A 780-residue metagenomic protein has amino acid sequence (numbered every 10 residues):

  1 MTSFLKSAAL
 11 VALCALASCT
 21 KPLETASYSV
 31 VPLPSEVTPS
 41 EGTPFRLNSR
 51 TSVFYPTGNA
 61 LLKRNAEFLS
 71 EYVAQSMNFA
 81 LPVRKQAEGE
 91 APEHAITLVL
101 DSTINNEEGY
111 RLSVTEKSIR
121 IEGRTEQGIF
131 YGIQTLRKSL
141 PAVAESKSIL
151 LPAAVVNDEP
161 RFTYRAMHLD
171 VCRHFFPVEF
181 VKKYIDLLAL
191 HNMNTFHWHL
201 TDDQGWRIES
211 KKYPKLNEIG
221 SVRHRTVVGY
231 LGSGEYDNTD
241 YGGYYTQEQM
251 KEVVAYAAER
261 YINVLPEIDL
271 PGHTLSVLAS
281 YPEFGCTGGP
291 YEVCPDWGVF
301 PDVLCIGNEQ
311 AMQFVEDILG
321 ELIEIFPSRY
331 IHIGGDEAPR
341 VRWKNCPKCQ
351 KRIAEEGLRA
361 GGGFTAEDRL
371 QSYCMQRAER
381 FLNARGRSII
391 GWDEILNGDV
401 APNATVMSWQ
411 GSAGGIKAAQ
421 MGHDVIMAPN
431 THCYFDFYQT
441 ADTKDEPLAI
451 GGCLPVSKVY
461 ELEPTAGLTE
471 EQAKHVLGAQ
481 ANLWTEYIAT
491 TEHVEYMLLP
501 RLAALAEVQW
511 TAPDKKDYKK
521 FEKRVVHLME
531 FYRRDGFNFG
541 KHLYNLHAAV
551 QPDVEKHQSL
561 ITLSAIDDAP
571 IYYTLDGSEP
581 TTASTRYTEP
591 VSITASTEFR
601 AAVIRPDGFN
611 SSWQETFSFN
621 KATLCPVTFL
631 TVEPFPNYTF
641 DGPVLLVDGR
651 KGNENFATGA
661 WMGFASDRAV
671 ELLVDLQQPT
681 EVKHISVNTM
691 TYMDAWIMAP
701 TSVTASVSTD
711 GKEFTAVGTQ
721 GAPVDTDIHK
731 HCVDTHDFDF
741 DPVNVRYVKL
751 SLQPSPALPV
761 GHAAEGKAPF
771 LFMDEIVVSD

Functional and structural regions predicted by a protein language model:
M1-S27: Bacterial Sec-dependent N-terminal signal peptides
S7-A8, F54, A512, K516-L673 (+2 more regions): Short, compositionally stereotyped local motifs that mark structural "simplifiers"
C19-Y164, H493, Q509-F531, D535: Contiguous, structured surface segment used for ligand recognition
T103-Y330, R377, F381, Q480-T485: Feature activates predominantly on carbohydrate-active enzymes
T125, V603-D607, P754-P756: Surface-exposed loop/turn motifs at beta-strand-loop junctions within extracellular Ig-like and Fibronectin type III
C294-P295, V299-P402, W409-K417: Active-site neighborhood of glycoside hydrolase catalytic domains
I389-A404, Q410-L560: Flexible, acidic glycine-rich loops studded with aromatic residues
N655-G718, C732-D780: Aromatic, loop-rich ligand-recognition surfaces of beta-strand-rich domains
